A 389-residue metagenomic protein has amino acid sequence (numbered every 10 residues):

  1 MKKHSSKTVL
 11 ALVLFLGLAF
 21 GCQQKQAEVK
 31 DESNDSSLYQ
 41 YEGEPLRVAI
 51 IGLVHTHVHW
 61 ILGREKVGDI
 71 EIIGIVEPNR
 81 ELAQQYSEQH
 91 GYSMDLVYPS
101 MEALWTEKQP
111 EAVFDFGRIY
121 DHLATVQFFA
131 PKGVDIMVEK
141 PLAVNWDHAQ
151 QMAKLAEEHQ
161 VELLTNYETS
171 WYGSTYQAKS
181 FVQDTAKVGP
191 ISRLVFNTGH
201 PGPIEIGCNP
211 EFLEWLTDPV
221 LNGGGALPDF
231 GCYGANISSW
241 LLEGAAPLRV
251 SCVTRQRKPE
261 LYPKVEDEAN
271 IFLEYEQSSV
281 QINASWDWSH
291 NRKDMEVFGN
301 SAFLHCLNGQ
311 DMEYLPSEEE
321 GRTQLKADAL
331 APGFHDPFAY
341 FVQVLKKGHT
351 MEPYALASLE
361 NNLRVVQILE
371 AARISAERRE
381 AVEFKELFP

Functional and structural regions predicted by a protein language model:
M1-L10: Bacterial N-terminal signal peptides that target proteins for export
A19-G21: C-terminal motif of bacterial Sec signal peptides marking the signal peptidase cleavage site
Q23-G91: N-terminal Rossmann-like dinucleotide-binding module
Q23-Y41, A112-F114, V344-P389: C-terminal helix-rich "cap/oligomerization" subdomain common to oxidoreductases
K30-D31, D35-E42, G234-D311, A339-H349 (+2 more regions): Contiguous beta-strand/loop segments that form the cofactor/metal-binding neighborhood of enzyme cores
S36, Q151-T169, S192-L194: Rossmann-fold dehydrogenase core element
Y92-L155: Beta-loop-alpha module in the N-terminal Rossmann-like domain of NAD(P)-dependent dehydrogenases, especially those
Y172-V253, R257-L261, R379: Predominantly a Rossmann-like dinucleotide-binding segment in NAD(P)-dependent oxidoreductases
